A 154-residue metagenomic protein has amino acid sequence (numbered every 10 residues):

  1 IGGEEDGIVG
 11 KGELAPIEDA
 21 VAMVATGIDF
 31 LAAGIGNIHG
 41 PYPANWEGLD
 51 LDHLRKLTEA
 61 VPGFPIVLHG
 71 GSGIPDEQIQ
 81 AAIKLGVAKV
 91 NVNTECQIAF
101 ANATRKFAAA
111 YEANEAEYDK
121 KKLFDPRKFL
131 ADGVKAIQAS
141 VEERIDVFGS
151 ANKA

Functional and structural regions predicted by a protein language model:
I1, G36, G70-G71, E95-Q97: Short, ordered loop/turn segments at secondary-structure junctions
I1-F64, D76-A81, L85, E142-K153: Alpha/beta enzyme core
I28, K56-G70, C96-Y111: Repeat-unit-sized solenoid/scaffold elements
L31-A33, I66-G70, A88-V92: Hydrophobic faces of well-ordered beta-strands that scaffold small-molecule active sites in alpha/beta enzyme cores
Q78-A154: C-terminal alpha-helical cap/extension of soluble enzyme domains
